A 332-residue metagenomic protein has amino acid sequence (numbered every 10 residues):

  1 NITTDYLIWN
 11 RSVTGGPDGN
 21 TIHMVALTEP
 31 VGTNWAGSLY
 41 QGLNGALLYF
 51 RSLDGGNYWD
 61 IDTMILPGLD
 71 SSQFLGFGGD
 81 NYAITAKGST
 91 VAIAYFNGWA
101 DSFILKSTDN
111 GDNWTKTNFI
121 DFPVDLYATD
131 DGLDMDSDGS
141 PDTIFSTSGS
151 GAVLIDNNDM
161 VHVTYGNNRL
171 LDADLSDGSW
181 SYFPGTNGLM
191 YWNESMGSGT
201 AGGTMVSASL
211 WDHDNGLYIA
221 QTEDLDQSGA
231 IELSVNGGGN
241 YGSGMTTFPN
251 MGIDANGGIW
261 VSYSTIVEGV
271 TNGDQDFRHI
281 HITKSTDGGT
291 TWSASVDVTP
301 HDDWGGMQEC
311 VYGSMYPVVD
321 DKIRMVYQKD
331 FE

Functional and structural regions predicted by a protein language model:
N1-E332: Extracellular, repeat-based ectodomains that mediate carbohydrate processing or recognition
